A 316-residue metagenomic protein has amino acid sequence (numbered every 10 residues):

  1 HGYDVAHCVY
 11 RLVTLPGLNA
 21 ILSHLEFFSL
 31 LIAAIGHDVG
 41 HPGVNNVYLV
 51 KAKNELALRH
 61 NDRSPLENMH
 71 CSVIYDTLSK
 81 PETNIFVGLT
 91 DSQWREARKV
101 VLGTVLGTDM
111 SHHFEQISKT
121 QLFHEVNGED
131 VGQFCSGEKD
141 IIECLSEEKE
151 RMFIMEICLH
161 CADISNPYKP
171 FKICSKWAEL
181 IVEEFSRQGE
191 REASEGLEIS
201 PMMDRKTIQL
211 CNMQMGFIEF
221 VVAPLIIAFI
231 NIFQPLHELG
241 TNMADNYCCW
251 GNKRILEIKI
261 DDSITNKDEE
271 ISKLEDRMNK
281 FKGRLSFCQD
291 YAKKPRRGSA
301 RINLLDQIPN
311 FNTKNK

Functional and structural regions predicted by a protein language model:
H1-V9, I35: Hydrophobic alpha-helical transmembrane segments corresponding to the first two to three helices of multi-pass helical
R11-H24, I32-K316: Divalent metal-dependent phosphate-bond-processing catalytic cores, especially two-metal-ion Mg2+/Mn2+ enzymes that act
